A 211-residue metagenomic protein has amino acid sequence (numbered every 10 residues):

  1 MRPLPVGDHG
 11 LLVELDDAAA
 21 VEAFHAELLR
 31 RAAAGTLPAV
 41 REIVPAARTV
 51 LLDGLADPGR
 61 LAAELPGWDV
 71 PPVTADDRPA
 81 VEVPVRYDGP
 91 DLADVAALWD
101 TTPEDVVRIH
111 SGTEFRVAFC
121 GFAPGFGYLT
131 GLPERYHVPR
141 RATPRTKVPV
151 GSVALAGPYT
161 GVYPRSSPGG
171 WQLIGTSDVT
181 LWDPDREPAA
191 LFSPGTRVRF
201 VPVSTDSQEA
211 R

Functional and structural regions predicted by a protein language model:
M1-R211: Conserved "landmark" site that anchors the functional core of diverse proteins
